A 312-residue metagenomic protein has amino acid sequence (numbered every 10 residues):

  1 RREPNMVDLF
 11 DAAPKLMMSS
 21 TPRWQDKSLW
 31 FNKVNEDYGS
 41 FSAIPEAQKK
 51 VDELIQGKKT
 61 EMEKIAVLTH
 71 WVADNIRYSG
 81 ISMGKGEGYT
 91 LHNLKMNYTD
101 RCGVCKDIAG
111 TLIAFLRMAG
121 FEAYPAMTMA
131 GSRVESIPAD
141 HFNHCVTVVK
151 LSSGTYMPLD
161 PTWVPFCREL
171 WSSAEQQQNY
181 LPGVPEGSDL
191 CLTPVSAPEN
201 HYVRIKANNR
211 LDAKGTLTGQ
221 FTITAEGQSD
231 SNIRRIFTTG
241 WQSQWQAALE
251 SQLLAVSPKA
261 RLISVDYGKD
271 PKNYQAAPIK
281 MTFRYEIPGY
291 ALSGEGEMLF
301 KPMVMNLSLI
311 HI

Functional and structural regions predicted by a protein language model:
R1-I310: A sensor for short, sequence-defined functional sites
